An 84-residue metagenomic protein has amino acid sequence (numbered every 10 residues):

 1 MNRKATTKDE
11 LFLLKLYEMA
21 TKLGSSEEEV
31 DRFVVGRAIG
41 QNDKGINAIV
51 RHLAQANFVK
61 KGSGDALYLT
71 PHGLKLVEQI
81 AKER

Functional and structural regions predicted by a protein language model:
M1-A20, G24: Short alpha-helical segments that sit at the start of domains
T6, I39-Q55: Short amphipathic alpha-helical interaction segments
L23-R37: Short acidic, hydrophobic short linear motifs in intrinsically disordered regions
A54-G64: A short, conserved structural fragment
D65-P71: Minor-groove-contacting beta-hairpin "wing" of winged helix-turn-helix DNA-binding domains
L74-R84: Short, amphipathic alpha-helical interaction segments positioned at domain boundaries
